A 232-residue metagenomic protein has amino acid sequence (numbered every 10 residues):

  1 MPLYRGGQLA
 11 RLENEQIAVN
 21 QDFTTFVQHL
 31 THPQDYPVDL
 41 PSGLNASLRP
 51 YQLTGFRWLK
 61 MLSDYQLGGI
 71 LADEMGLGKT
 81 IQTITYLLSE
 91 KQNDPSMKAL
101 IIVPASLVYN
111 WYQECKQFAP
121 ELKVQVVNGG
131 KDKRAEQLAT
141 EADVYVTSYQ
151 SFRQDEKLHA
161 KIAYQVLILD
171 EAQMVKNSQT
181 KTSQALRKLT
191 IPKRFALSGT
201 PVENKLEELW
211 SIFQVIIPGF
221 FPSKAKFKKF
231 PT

Functional and structural regions predicted by a protein language model:
M1-T25: Accessory nucleic-acid engagement/destabilization modules that flank
Q16-T232: ASCE P-loop NTPase motor core, strongest for the SF2 helicase catalytic module
